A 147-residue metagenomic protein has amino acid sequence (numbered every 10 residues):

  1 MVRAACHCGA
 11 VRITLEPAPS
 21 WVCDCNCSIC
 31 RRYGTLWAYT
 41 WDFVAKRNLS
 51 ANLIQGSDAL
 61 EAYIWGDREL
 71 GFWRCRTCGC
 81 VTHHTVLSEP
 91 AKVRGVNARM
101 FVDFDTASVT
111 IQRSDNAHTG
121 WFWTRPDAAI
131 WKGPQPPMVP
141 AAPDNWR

Functional and structural regions predicted by a protein language model:
M1-A5, A10-R147: A short Gly-Trp-Pro
